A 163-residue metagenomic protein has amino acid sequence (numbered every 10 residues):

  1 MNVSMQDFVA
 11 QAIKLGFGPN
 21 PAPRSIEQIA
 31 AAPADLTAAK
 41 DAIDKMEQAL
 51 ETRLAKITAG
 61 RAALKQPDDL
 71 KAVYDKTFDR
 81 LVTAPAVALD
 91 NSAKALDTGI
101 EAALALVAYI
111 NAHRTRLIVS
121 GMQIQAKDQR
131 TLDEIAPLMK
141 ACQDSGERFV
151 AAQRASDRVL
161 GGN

Functional and structural regions predicted by a protein language model:
M1-I13: N-terminal or membrane-proximal amphipathic helix/coiled-coil initiation segments that transition from
V3, K94, E101-L104, A108 (+3 more regions): Solvent-exposed, polar/charged alpha-helical surfaces in well-ordered, non-transmembrane soluble domains, broadly
M5, I57-G60, I135, S156: Generic structural signal of hydrophobic/aromatic residues within well-ordered alpha-helices of folded domains
K14, G18, A22-Q123: Extended amphipathic alpha-helical interaction segments
R116-N163: A cross-kingdom marker for long, charged
